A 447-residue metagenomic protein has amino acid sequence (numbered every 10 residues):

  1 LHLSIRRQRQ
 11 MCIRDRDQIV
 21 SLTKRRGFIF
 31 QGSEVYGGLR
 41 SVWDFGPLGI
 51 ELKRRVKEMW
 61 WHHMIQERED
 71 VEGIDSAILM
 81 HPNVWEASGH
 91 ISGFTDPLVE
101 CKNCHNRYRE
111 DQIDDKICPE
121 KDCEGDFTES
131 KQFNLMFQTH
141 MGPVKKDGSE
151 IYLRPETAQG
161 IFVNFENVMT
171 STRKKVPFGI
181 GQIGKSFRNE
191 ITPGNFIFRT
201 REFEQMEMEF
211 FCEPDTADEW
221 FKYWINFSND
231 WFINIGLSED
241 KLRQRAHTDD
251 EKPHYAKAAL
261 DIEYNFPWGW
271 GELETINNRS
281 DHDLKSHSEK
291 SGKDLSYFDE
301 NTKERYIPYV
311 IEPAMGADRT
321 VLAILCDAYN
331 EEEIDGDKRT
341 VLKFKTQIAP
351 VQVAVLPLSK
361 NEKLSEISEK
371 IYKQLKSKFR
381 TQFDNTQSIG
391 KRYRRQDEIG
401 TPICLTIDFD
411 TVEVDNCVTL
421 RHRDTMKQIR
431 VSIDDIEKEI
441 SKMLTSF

Functional and structural regions predicted by a protein language model:
L1-I13: Single conserved hydrophobic/aromatic residue that forms the stacking wall/gate of nucleotide- or nucleobase-binding
R14-F447: NTP/phosphate- and nucleic-acid-binding module
